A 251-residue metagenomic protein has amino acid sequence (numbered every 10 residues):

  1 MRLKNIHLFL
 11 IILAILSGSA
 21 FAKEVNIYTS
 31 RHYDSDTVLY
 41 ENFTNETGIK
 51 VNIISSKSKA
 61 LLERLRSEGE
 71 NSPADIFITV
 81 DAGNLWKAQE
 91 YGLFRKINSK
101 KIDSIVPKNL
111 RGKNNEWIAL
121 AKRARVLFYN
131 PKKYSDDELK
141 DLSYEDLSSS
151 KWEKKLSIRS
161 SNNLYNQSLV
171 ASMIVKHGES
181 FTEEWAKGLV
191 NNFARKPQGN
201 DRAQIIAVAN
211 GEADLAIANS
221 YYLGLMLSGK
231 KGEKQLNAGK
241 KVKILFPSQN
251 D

Functional and structural regions predicted by a protein language model:
M1-I6: Positively charged n-region of N-terminal signal peptides that target proteins for export
H7-S17: Bacterial N-terminal signal peptides
A22-K87: Early extracytoplasmic/lumenal segment of secretory-pathway proteins
N26, V126-F128, K243: Residues embedded in well-ordered beta-strands
S30, D34, P73-E212, L223-G229: Extracytoplasmic ligand-binding site segments that recognize negatively charged/polar headgroups
E46-T47, S180, E233-A238: Short helix-capping segments at alpha-helix termini
V51-I53, L156, V242-I244: Generic structural signal for residues in well-ordered beta-strands
G199-I206, E233-D251: Extracytoplasmic/periplasmic substrate-recognition and gating elements
